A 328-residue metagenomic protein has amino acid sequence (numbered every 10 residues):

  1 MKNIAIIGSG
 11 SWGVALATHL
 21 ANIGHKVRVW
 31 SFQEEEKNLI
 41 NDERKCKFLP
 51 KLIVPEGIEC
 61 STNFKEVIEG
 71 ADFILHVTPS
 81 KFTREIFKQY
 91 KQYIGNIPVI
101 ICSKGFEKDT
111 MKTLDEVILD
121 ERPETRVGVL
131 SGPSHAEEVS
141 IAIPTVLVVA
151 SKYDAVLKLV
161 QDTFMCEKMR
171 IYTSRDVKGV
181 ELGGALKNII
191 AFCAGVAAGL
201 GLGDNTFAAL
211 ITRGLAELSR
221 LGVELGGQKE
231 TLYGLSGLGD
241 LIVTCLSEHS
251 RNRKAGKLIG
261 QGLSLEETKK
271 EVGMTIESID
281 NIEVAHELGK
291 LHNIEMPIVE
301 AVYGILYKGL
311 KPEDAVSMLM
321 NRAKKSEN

Functional and structural regions predicted by a protein language model:
M1-I53, E59-T62: NAD(P)+-binding Rossmann beta1-loop-alpha1 motif at the extreme N-terminus of oxidoreductases
I4, V27, T125-V127, I171: Hydrophobic anchor at the start of a short beta-strand that flanks the dinucleotide cofactor-binding loop
I53-E59, P123-R126, E167-M169, I294: A short helix-to-beta-strand connector/capping loop
F64-A142, V160: Rossmann-like NAD(P)(H) cofactor-binding subdomain of soluble oxidoreductases
F82, Y93, V117-R122, P144-E230: Internal alpha-helical scaffold of NAD(P)-dependent oxidoreductase catalytic cores
A194-G195, V223-Y233, L241-N328: NAD(P)-dependent Rossmann-like dehydrogenase/reductase catalytic/cofactor-binding core
